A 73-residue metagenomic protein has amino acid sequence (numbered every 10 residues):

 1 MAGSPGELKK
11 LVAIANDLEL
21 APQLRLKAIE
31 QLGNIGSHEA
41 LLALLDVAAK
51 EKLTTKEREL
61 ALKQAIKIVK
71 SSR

Functional and structural regions predicted by a protein language model:
M1, G33-N34, L53: Tandem-repeat/low-complexity and Cys-motif detector
A2-N16, S37-A49, K70-R73: Amphipathic alpha-helical scaffolding segments comprising HEAT/armadillo-like alpha-solenoid repeats
A15-P22, A48-K56: Short coil turns that connect the paired helices of HEAT/ARM alpha-solenoid repeats
R25-A28, R58-A61: Conserved hydrophobic register position within alpha-solenoid helical repeats
L60-S72: Long amphipathic alpha-helical scaffold regions
